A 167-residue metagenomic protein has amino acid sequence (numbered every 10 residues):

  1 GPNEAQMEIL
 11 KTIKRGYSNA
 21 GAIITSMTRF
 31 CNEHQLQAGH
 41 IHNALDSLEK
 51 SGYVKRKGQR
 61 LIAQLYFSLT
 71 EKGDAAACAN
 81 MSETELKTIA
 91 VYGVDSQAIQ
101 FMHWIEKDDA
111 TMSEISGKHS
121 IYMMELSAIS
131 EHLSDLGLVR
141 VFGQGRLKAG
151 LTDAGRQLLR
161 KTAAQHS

Functional and structural regions predicted by a protein language model:
G1-K11, G16, D74-Q100: Short alpha-helical segments that sit at the start of domains
L10-I13, L69, M102-I105, L133 (+2 more regions): Fold-core signature of tandem repeat domains
K11, N43, H103, A128 (+1 more regions): DNA-binding alpha-helical recognition surfaces that contact promoter or target DNA
I13-A22, E106-T111: Short capping segments at the starts of secondary-structure elements
T25-A38, K107, M112-E125: Short helix-coil junctions and helix-kink-helix linkers
Q35-S51, S120-L136: Short amphipathic alpha-helical interaction segments
E49-Q59, S134-Q144: A short, conserved structural fragment
Q59-M81, V94-D95, Q144-H166: Short, cationic-aromatic polyanion-contact patches
